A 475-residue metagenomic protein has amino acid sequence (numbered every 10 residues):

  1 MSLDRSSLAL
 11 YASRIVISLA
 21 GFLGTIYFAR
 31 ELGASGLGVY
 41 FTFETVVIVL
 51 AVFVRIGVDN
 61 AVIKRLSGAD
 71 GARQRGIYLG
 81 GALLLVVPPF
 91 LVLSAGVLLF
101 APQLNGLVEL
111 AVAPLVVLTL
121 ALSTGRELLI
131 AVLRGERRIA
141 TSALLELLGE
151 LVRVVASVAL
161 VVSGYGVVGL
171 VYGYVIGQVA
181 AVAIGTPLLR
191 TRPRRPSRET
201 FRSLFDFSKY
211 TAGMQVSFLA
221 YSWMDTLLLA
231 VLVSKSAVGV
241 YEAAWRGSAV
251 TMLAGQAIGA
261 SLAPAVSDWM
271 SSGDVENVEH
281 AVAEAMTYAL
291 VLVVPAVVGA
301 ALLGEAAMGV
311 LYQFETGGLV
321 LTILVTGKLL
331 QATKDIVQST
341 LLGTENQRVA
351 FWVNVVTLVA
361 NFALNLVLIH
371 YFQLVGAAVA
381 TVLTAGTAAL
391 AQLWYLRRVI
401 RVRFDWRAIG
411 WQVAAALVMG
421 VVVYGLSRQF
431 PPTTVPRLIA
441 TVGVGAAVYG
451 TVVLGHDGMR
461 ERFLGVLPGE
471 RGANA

Functional and structural regions predicted by a protein language model:
S2-D59, F90, S94, T119 (+3 more regions): Signature of the first transmembrane helix
S6, L10-I17, F43-P102, L107 (+2 more regions): Membrane-water interface segments that mark the loop-to-transmembrane alpha-helix transition
F22-G36, A220-V250, D268, E305-Q313 (+1 more regions): Helix-terminus/linker motif at the lipid-water interface of multi-pass membrane proteins
R65-A82, V240-N346, A350, N354: Specific pore-lining/lateral-gate transmembrane helices of multi-pass inner-membrane transport and insertion machines
P114, L145-T191, F207, Q215 (+5 more regions): Hydrophobic alpha-helical transmembrane segments
L118-L147, T322-T357, F372: Membrane-interface junctions at transmembrane-helix termini in multi-pass inner-membrane proteins
G164-Y174, I184-S222, A265, S271-N277 (+1 more regions): Interhelical loop/hinge segments that connect adjacent transmembrane helices in multipass membrane
Y424-A475: Membrane-proximal transmembrane or re-entrant/amphipathic helices at the cytosolic face
